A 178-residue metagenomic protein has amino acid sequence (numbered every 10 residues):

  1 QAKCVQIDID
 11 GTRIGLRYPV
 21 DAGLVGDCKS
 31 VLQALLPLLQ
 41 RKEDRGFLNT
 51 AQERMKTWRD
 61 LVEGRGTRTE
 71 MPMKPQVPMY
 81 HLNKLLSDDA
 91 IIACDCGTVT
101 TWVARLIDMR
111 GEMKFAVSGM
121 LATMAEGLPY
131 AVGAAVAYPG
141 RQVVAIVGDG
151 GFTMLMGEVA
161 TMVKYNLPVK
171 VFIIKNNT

Functional and structural regions predicted by a protein language model:
Q1-T50: Glycine-rich, acidic loop regions that bind phosphate or pyrophosphate groups
I7, V31, L35-K42, W58-L61 (+6 more regions): Change "in soluble alpha/beta enzymes" to "in soluble alpha/beta proteins
I7-D10, D27-C28, A51, L82 (+5 more regions): Fold-independent oxyanion-binding glycine-rich loops and adjacent beta-strand/coil segments at enzyme active sites
G26-S30, A34, V77, M154-G157 (+1 more regions): Generic recognition of stable, solvent-exposed alpha-helical segments in well-folded globular domains
M55-A135: Active-site diphosphate/adenylate-binding microenvironment
T101-T178: Thiamine diphosphate
